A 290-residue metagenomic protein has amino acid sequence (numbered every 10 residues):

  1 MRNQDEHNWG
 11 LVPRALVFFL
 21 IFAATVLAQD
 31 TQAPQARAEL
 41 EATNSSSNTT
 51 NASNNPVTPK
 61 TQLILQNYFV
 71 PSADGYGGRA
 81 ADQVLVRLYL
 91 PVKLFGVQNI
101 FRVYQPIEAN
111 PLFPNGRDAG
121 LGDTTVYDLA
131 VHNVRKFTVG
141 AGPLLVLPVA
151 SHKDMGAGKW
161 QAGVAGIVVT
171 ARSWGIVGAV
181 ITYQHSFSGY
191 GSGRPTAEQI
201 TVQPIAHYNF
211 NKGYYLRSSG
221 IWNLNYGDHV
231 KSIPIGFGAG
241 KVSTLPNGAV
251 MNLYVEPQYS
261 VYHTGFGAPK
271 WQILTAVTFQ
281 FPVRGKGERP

Functional and structural regions predicted by a protein language model:
M1-V12: N-terminal secretory signal peptides that target proteins for export/translocation
R2, T25-A33: Acidic, Pro/Ser/Gly/Ala-rich intrinsically disordered segments
P13-T25: Bacterial N-terminal signal peptides
D30-P290: Transmembrane beta-barrel domains of Gram-negative outer membranes and organellar outer membranes
